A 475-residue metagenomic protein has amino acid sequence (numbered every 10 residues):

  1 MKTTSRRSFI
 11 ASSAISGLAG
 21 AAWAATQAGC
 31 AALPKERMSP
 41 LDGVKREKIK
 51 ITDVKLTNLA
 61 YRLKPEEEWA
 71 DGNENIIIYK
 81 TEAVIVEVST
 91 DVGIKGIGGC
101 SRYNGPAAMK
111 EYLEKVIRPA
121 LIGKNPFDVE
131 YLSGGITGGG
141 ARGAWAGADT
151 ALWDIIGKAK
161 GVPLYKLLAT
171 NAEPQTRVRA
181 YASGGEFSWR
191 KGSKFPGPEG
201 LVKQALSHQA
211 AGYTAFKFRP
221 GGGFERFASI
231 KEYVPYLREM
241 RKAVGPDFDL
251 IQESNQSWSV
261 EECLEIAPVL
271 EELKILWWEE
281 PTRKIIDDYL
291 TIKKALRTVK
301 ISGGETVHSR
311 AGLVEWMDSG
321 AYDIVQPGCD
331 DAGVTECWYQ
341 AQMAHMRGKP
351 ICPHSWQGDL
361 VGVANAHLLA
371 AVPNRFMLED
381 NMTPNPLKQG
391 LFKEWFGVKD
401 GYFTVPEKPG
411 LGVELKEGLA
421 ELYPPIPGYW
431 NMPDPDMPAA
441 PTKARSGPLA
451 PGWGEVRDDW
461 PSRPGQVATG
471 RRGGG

Functional and structural regions predicted by a protein language model:
K2, R7-A32: N-terminal export signals
G20, V44-L63, Q340-M343, G358-G475: Flexible C-terminal active-site loop/helix
S39-D91, I97, S101, N385-Q389: Structured beta-strand/loop patches that form or line metal/cofactor-binding pockets in enzymes
K48, D53, T57, S89-K160 (+2 more regions): Metal- or metallocofactor-binding catalytic centers and their adjacent structured scaffolds across diverse enzyme
G93, A148, G161, E253 (+5 more regions): Conserved, mostly hydrophobic/aromatic
K115, P119, P268, K274 (+1 more regions): Shared catalytic-loop signature of beta/alpha-barrel
D149-W189: Glycine-rich, aromatic-flanked loop segments that form ligand/cofactor-binding clefts across common enzyme folds
T176-I292, L296: Metal-dependent enolase-superfamily TIM-barrel catalytic cores that perform enediolate-based chemistry
